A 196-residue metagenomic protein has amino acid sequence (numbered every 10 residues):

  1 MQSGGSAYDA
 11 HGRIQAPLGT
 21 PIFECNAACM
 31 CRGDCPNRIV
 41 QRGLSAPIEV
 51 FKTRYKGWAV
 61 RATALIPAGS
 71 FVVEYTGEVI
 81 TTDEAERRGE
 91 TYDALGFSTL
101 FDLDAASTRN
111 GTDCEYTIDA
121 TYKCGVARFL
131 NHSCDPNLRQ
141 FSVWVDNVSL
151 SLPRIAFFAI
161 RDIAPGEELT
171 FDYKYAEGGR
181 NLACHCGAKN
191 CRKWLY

Functional and structural regions predicted by a protein language model:
M1-W58, A183, K189-Y196: Accessory low-complexity/Zn-finger-associated flanking regions of SET/PR-domain chromatin methyltransferases
P17-L18, A27, R38-N147: Catalytic cores of histone-lysine modification enzymes
I66-V72, I163-T170: Generic structural signal for buried aliphatic residues
V79-A85, E177-C186: Short, Lys/Arg- and Gly-enriched loop/turn segments at beta-strand edges
N137-A164: Eukaryotic modular interaction domains in large regulatory/scaffold proteins
P153-F158, E168-A176: Beta-strand-rich recognition/accessory modules
